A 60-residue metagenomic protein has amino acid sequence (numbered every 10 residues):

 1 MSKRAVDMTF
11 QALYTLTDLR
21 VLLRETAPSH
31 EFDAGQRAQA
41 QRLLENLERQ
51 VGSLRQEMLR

Functional and structural regions predicted by a protein language model:
M1-H30, L54-Q56: N-terminal acidic leader/helix
F10-T17, A38-G52: Generic structural signal for well-ordered, non-transmembrane alpha-helical segments in soluble/cytosolic regions
Q50-R60: Short, charged early-sequence alpha-helical segments and their helix-coil boundaries
